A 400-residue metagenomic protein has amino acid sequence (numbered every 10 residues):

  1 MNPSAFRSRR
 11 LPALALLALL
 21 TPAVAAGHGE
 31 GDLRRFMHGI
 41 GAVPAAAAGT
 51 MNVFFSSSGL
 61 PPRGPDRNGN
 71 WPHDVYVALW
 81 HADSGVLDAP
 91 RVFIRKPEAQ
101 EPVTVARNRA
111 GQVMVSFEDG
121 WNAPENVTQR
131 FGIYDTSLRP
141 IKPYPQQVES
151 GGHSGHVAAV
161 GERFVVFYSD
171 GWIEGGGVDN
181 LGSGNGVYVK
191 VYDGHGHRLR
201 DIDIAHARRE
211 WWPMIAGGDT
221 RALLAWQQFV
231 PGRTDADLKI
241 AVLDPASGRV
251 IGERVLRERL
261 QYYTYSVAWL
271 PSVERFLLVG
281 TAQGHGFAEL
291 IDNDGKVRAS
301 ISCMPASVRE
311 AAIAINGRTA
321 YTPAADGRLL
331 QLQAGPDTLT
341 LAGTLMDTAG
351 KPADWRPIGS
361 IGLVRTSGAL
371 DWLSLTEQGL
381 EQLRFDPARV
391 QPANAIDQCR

Functional and structural regions predicted by a protein language model:
N2-A13: Bacterial N-terminal signal peptides that target proteins for export
A13-P22: Bacterial N-terminal signal peptides
A26-R400: Extracellular, repeat-based ectodomains that mediate carbohydrate processing or recognition
